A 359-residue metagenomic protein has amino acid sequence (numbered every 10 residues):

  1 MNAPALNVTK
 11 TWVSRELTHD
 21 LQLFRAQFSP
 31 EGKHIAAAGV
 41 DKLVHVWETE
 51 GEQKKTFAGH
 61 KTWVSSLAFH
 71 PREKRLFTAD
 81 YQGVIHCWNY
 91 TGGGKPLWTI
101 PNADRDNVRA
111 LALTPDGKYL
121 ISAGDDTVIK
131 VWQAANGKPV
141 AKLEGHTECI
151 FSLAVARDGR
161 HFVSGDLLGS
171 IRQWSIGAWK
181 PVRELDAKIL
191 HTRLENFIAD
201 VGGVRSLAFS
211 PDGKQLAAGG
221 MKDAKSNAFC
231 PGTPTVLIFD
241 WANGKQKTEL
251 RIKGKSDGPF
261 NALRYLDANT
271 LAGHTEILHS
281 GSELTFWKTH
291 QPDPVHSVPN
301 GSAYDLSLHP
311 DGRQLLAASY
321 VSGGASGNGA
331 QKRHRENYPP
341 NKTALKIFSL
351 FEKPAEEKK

Functional and structural regions predicted by a protein language model:
M1-K359: WD40-repeat beta-propeller superdomains and closely related acidic/aromatic-rich repeat-like regions
